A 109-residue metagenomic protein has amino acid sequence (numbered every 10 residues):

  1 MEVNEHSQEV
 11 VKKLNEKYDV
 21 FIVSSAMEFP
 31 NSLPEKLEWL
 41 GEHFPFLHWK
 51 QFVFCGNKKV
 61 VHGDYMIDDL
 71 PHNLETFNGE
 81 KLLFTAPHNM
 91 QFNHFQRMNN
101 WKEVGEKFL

Functional and structural regions predicted by a protein language model:
M1-I22, F29-P34: Short, acidic loop-to-helix structural element flanking the phosphoryl-transfer center in phosphate-processing enzymes
E9-K12, K50, P87-L109: Charged phosphate-binding loop/patch that engages nucleotide di/tri-phosphates or the phosphate backbone of nucleic
D19-F21, Y65, L82: A structural signal for isolated positions on well-ordered beta-strands in alpha/beta enzyme cores
V20-I22, F29-L33, V61-H62, N73-T76 (+1 more regions): Short catalytic/ligand-binding loop motif for oxyanion handling, primarily in non-cytosolic enzymes, centered on
F21-L37, G41-V60: A short, structured active-site edge motif that brings together acidic residues
K50-N78: Conserved Lys-Pro-Asp/Glu-containing loop-to-beta segment of HAD-superfamily phosphomonoesterases, centered on
I67-W101: Acidic, Mg2+-coordinating phosphoryl-transfer loop and its flanking beta/alpha structural elements, shared across
